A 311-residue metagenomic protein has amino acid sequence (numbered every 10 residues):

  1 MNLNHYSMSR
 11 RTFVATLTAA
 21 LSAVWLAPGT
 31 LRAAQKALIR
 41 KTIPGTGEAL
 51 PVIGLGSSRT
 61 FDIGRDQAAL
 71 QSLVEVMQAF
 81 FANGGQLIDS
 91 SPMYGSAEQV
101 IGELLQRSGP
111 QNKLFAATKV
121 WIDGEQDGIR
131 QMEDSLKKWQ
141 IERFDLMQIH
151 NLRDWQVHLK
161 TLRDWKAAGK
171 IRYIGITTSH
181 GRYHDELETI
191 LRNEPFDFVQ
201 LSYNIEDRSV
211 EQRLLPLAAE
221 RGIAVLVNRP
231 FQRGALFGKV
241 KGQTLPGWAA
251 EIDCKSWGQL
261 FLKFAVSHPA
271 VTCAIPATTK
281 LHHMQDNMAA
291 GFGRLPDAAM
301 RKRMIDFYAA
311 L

Functional and structural regions predicted by a protein language model:
M1-M8: N-terminal secretory signal peptides
M8-L26: N-terminal export leaders
L21, I43, R213-L311: Structured C-terminal cap/extension of enzyme domains
A27-T60, D66: C-terminal segment of N-terminal export signals and the immediately downstream linker at the start of the mature
I43, L55, I88, I101 (+7 more regions): Conserved, mostly hydrophobic/aromatic
R59-L70, K119-E125, E251: Active-site mouth loops of central-metabolism enzymes
G64, D123-S209, R213, E220-L226 (+1 more regions): Glycine/proline-rich, positively charged, aromatic-decorated active-site loop/lid region on the catalytic face
D89-L104: Glycine-rich, proline-tolerant flexible connector loops at the mouths of alpha/beta enzymes
